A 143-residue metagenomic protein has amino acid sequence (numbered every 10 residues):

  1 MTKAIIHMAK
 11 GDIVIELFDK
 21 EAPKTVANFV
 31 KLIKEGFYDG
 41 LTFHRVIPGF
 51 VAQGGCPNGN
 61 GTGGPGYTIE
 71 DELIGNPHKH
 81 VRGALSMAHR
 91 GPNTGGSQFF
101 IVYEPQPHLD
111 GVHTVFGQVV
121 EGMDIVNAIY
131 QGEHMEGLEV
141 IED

Functional and structural regions predicted by a protein language model:
M1-D143: Cyclophilin-like peptidyl-prolyl cis-trans isomerases
